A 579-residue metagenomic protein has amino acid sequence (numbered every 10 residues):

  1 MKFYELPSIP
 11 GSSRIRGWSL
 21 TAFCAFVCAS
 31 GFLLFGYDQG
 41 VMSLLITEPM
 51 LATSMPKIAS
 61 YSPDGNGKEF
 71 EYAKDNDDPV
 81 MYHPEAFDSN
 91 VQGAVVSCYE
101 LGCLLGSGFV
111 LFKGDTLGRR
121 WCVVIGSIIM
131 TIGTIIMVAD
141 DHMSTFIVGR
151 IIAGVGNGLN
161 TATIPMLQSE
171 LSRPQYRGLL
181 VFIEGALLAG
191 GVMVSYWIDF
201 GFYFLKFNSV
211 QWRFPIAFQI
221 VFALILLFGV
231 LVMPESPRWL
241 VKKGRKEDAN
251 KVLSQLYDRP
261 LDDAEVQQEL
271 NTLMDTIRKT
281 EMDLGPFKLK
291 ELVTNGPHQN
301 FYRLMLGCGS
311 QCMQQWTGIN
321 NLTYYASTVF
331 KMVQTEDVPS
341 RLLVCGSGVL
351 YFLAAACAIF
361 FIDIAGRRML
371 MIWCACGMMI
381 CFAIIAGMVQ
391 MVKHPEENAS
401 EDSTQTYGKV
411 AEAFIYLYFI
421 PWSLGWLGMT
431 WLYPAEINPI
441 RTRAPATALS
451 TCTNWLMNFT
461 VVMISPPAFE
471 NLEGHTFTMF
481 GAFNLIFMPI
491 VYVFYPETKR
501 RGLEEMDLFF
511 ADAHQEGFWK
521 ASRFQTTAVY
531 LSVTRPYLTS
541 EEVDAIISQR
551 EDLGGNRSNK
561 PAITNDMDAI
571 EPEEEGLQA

Functional and structural regions predicted by a protein language model:
M1-Q255, R278-A579: Alpha-helical transmembrane bundle of multi-pass membrane proteins
D64-G65, L256-Q267: Short intracellular "coupling" helices and adjacent cytoplasmic loop segments at the cytosolic face of multi-pass
D263-R278: Short, well-structured alpha-helical segments
